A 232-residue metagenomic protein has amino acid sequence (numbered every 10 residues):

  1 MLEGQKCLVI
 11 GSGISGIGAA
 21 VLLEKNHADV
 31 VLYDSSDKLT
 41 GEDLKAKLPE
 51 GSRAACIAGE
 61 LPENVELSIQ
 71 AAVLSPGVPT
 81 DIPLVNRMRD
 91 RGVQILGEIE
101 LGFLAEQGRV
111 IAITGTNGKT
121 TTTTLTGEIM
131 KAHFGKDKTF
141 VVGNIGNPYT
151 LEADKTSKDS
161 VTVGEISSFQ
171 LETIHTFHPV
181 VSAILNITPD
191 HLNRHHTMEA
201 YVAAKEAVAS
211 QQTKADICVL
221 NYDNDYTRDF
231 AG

Functional and structural regions predicted by a protein language model:
M1-G97, L101: N-terminal leader/targeting and accessory segments in enzymes
L22-K25, E63-L67, P76-Y222, Y226-G232: Phosphate-binding loop of NTP-binding sites
